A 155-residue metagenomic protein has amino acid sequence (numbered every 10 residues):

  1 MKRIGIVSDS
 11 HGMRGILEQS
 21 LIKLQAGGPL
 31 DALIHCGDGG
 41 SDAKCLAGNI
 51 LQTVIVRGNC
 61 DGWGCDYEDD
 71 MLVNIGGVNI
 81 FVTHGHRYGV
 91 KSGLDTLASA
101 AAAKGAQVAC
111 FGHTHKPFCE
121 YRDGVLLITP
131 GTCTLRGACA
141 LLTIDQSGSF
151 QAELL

Functional and structural regions predicted by a protein language model:
M1-I50, W63, E68: N-terminal active-site segment of His-dependent metallophosphoesterases
I6-S8, A32-D38, V54-N59, F81-H84 (+2 more regions): Active-site neighborhood of phospho(di)ester-bond hydrolases with catalytic His/Asp-centered motifs
H11-G15, G39-K44, C60-C65, Y88-G93 (+2 more regions): Active-site environment of divalent metal-dependent phosphoester hydrolases
Q19, I75-G76, A102-G105, Y121-L155: Binuclear metal-dependent phosphoesterase catalytic core
P29, A47-T53, D69, G77-V78 (+3 more regions): Short glycine/proline-enriched coil/turn segments at helix->beta-strand junctions
G48-V90: Helix-adjacent hinge/juxtasegments
D70-M71, P117-F118, A140: Residue-level detector of beta-strand structural context in well-folded domains
G76-F111: Mid-chain, well-packed structural core segment of small domains
